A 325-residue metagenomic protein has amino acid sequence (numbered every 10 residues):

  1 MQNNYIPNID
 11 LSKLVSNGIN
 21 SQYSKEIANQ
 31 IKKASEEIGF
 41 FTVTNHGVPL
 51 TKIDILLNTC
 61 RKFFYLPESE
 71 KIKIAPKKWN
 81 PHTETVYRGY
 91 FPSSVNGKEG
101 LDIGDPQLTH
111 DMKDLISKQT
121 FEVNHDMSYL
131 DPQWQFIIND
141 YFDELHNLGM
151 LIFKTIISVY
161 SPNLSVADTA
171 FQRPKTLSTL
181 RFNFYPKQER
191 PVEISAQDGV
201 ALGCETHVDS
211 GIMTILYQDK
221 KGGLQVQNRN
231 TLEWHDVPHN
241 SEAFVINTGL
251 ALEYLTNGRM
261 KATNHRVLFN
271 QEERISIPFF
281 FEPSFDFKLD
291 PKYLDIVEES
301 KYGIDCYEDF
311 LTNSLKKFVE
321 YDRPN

Functional and structural regions predicted by a protein language model:
M1-N325: Peripheral, non-catalytic segments flanking oxidoreductase cores
